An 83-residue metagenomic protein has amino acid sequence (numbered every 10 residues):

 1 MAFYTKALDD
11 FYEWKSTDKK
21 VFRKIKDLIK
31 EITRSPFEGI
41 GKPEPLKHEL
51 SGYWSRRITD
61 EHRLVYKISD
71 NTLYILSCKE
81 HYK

Functional and structural regions predicted by a protein language model:
M1-F3: Short amphipathic
K6-R23, I40, K47, W54-R63 (+1 more regions): Enriched for short, Lys/Arg-rich terminal
F22-S35: Compact soluble domain cores
K30-T33, K42-P43, S51-Y53: Intrinsically disordered, low-complexity segments enriched in polar/charged residues with Gly/Pro, especially when
